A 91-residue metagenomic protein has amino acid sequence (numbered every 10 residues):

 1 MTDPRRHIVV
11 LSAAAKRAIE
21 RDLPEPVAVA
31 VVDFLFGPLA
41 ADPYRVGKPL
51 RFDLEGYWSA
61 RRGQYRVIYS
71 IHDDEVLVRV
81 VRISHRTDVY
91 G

Functional and structural regions predicted by a protein language model:
M1-R61, H72-L77, T87-G91: Basic, Lys/Arg-enriched alpha-helical interface segments
Q64: Glycine-rich phosphate-binding loop
Y69: Short, charged interaction patches at domain edges and termini
S84: Residues forming the ATP-binding cleft of Hanks-type serine/threonine protein kinase domains
